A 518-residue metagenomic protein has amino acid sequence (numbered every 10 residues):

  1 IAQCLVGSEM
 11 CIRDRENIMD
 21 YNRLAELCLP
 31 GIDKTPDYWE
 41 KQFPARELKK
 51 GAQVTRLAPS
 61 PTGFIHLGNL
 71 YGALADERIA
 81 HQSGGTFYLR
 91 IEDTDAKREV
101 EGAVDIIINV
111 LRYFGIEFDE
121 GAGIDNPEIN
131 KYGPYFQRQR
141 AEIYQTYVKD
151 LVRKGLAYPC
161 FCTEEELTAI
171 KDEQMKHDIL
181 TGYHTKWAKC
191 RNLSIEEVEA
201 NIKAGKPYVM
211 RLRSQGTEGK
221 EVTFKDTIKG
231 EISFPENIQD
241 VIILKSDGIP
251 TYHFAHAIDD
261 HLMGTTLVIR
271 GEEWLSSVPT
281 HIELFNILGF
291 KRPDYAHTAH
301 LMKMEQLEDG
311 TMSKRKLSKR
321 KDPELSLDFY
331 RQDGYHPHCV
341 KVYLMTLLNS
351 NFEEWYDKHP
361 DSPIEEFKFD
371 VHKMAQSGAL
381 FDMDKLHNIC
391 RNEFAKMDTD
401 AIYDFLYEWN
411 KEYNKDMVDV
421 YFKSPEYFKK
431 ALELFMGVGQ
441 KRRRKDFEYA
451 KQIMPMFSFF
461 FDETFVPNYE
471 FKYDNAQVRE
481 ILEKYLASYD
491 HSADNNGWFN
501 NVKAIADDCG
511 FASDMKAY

Functional and structural regions predicted by a protein language model:
I1-D14: Single conserved hydrophobic/aromatic residue that forms the stacking wall/gate of nucleotide- or nucleobase-binding
N17-K176, S276-L288, C339: N-terminal Rossmann-like or analogous alpha/beta NTP/dinucleotide-binding catalytic cores that position adenine
D20-N22, T35-Q42, V340, N496-Y518: Structural preference for alpha-helix termini/caps and helix-kink/transition segments
A52-R56, Y88, D322-E324, P363-V371 (+3 more regions): Short amphipathic alpha-helical segments and their helix-coil junctions
L57-P61, I91-D93, I258, L262 (+2 more regions): Short, histidine-centered active-site or binding-site loop motifs used for metal coordination, general acid-base
D150, Y158-H297, M302-L317, S326 (+1 more regions): Active-site cores that bind ATP or allylic diphosphates and position pyrophosphate for catalysis
P235, I402, M515: Positively charged, phosphate-engaging catalytic surfaces used for nucleic-acid and nucleotide handling
G289-K472, A476: Catalytic adenosine-cofactor/nucleotide-binding cores of aminoacyl-tRNA synthetases and other
